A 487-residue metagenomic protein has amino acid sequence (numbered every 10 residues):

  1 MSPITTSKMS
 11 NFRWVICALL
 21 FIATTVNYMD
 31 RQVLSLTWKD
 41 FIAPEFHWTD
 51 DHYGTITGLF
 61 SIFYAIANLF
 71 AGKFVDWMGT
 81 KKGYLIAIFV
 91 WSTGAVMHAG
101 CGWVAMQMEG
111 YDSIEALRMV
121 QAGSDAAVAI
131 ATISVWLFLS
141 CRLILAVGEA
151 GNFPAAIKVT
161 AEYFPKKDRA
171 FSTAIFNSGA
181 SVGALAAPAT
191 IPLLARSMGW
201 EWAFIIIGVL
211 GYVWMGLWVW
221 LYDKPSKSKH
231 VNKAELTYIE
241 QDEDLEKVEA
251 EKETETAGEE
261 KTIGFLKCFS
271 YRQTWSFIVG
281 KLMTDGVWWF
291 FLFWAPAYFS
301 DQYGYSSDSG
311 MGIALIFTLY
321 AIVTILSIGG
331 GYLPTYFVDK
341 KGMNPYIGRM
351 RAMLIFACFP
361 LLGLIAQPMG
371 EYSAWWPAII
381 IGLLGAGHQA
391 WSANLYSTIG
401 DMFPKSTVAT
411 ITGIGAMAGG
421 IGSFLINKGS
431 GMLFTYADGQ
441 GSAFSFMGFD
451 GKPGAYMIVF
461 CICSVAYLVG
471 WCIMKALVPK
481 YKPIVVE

Functional and structural regions predicted by a protein language model:
Q32, S61-L69, A150, A184-L185 (+3 more regions): Residue-level signature of mid-helix packing/kink "hotspots" within the transmembrane helices of 12-pass Major
L34-L36, C268-G331, H388-S392, Y396 (+1 more regions): Extracytoplasmic gate region of multi-pass secondary transporters
Y84, F138, M350-M353: Primarily marks hydrophobic transmembrane alpha-helices of the MFS/SLC 12-helix fold
F89-A131, L354-E371: C-terminal ends and interior cores of transmembrane alpha-helices in multi-pass membrane transporters/permeases
C141-V182: Cytoplasmic helix-loop-helix junction between adjacent transmembrane helices in 12-TM secondary transporters
A180-K229: Helix-loop-helix hairpin linking two adjacent transmembrane segments in secondary transporters
W202-W220, G454-K475: Symmetry-related core transmembrane helices of the 12-TM Major Facilitator Superfamily/SLC fold
Y346-N394: C-terminal transmembrane helical hairpin of 12-TM major facilitator-type secondary transporters
